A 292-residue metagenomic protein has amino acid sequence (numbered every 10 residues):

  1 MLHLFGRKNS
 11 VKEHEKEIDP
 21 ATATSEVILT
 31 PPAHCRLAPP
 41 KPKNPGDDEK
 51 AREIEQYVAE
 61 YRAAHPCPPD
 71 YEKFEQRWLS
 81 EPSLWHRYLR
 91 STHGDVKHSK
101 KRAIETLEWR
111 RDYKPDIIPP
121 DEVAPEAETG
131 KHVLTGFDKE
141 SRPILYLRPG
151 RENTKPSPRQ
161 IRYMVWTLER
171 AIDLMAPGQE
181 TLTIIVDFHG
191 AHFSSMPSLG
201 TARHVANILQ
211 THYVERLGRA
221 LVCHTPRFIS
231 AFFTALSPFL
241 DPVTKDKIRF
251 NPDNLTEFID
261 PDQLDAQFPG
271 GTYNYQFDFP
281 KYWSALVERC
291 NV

Functional and structural regions predicted by a protein language model:
M1-V292: Basic, amphipathic alpha-helical/coil surface patches used to engage anionic, phosphate-bearing ligands and membranes
